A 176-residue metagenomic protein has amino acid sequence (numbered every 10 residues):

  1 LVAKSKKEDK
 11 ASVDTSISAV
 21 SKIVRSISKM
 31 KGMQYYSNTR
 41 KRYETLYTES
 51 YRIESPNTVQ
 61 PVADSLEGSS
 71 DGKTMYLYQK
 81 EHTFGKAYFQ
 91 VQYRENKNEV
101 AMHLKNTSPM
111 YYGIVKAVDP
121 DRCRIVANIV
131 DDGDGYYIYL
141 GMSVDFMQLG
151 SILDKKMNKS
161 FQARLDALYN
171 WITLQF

Functional and structural regions predicted by a protein language model:
L1-H82: Hydrophobic ligand-binding cavity/cleft-lining segments
K7-S12, K80-Y88, M110-Y112, L149: Short, surface-exposed beta-strand/loop "edge" segments at domain boundaries and coil↔beta transitions
S16-A19, R164, L168: Stable alpha-helical elements in mature extracytoplasmic
I27-K31, Y169-F176: Sec/Tat-exported extracytoplasmic proteins
E81-T83, E95-K97, N106-M110, I129-G133 (+1 more regions): Beta-strand elements of well-folded, non-transmembrane domains
F89-V126: Hydrophobic-ligand binding "helix-grip"
G113-V118, D145-R164: A short acidic/glycine-rich loop-to-helix N-cap element
I125-K156: A short, solvent-exposed beta-edge/loop patch
